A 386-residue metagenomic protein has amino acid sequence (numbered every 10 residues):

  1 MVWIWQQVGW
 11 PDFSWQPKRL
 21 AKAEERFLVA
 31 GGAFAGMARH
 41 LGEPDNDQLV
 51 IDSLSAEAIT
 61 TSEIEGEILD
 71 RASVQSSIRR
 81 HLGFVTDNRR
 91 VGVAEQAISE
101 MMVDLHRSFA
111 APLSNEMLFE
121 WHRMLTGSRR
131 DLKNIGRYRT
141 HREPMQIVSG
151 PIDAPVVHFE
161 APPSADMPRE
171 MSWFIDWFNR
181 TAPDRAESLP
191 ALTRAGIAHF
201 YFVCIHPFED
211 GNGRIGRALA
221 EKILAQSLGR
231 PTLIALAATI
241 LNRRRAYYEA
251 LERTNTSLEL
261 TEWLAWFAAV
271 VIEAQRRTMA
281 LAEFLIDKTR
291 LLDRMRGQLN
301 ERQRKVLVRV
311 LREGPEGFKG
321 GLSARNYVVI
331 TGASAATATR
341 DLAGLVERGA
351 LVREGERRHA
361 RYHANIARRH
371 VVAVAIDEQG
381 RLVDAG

Functional and structural regions predicted by a protein language model:
M1-G386: FIC/Doc superfamily catalytic core
